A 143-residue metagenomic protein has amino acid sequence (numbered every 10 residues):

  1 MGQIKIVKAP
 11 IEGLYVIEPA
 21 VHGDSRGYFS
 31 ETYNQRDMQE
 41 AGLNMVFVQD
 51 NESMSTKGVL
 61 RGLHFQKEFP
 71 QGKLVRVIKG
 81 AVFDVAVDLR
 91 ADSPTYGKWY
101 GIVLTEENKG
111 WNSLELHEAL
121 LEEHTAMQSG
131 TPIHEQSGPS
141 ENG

Functional and structural regions predicted by a protein language model:
M1-N108, A126, G130-G143: Non-catalytic, conserved peripheral segments adjacent to functional cores
L104-L114, A119-H124: Beta-rich strand-turn-strand
